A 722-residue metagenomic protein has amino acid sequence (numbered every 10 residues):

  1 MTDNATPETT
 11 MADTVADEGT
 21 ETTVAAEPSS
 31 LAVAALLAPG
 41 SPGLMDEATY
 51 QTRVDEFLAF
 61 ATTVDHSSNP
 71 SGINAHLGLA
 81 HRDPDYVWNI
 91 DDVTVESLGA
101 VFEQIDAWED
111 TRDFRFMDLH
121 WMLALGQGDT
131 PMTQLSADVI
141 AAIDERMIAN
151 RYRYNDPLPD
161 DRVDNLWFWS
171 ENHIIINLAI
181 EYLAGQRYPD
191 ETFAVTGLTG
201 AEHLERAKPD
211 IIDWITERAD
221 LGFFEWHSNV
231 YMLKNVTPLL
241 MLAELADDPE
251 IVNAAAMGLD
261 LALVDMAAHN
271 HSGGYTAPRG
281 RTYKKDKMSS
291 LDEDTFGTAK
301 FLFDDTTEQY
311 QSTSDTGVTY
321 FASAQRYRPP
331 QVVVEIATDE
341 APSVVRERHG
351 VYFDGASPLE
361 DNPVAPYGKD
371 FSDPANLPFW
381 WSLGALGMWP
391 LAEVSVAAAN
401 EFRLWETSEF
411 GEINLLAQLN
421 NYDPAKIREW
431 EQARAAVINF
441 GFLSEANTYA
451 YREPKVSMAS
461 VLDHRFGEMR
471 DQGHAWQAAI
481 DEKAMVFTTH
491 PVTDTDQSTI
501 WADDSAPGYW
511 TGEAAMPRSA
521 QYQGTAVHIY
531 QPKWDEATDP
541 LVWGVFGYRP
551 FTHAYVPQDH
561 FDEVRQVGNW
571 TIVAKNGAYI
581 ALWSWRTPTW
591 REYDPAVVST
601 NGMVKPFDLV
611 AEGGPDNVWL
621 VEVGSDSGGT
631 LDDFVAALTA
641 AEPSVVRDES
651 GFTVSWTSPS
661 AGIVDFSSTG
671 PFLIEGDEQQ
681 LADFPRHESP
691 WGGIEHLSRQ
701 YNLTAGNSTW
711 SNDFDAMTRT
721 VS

Functional and structural regions predicted by a protein language model:
M1-E8: Signal peptide processing junction and immediate N-terminal pro/mature segment of secreted/exported proteins
E8-T10, T14, T22-T23: Extracellular mucin-like PTS domains
V24-I176, Y188-P189, L198, E202-I211 (+1 more regions): Ser/Thr/Asn(+Pro)-rich, low-complexity disordered segments
P42-Y50, H66-P70, G78-A80, A194 (+6 more regions): Catalytic cores of extracellular degradative/oxidative enzymes
D110-W121, Y152-W169, D213-N229, L261-D286: Charged/polar, low-hydrophobicity segments characteristic of intrinsically disordered regions and flexible loops
M117-W121, I175-R187, L233-L245: Contiguous, well-ordered alpha-helical segments that form the cores/surfaces of helical PPI scaffolds
H203-H269: Internal, well-ordered domain-core segments that constitute the primary functional module of diverse proteins
L240, P249-A324: Extended amphipathic alpha-helical segments with heptad-repeat/coiled-coil character used for oligomerization, fusion
